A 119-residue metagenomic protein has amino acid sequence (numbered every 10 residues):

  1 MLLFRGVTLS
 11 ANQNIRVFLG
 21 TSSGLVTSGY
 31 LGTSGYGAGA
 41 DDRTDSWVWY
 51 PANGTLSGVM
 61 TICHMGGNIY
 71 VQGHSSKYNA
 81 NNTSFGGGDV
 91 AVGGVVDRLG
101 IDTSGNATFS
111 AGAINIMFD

Functional and structural regions predicted by a protein language model:
M1-D119: Surface-exposed molecular-recognition determinants
